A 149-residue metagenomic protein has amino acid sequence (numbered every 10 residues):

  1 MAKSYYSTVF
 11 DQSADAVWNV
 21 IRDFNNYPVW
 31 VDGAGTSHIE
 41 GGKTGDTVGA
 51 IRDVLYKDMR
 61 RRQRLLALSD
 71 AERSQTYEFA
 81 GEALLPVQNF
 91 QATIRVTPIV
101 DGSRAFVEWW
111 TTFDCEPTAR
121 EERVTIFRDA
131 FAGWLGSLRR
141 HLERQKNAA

Functional and structural regions predicted by a protein language model:
M1, E143-A149: Basic/polar N-terminal segments that are highly enriched at the extreme N-terminus, encompassing both cleavable
M1-T44: Hydrophobic ligand-binding cavity/cleft-lining segments
Y6-T8, R62-A67, F90-P98: Hydrophobic/aromatic beta-strand elements that line small-molecule binding cavities or substrate pockets in beta-rich
F10, Y56-D58, V100-G102: A generic beta-sheet turn/junction motif
A14-D15, L66-R73, R95-F106: A short, structured loop/turn motif at beta-sheet edges
V29, H38-L85, G133, H141-Q145: Glycine-rich portal/gate segments that line the openings of hydrophobic small-molecule binding cavities
G81-G133: Beta-strand/loop substructures that line and gate deep hydrophobic ligand-binding cavities in soluble
